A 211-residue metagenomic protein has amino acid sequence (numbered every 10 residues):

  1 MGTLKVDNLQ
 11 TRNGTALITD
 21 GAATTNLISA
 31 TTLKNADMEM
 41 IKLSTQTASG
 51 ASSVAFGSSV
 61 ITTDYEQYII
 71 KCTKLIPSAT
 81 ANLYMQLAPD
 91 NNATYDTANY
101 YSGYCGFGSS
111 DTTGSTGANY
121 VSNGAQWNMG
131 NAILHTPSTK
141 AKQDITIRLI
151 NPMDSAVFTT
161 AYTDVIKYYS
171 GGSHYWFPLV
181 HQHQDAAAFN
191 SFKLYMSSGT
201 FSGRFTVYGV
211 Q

Functional and structural regions predicted by a protein language model:
G2-Q211: Surface-exposed molecular-recognition determinants
